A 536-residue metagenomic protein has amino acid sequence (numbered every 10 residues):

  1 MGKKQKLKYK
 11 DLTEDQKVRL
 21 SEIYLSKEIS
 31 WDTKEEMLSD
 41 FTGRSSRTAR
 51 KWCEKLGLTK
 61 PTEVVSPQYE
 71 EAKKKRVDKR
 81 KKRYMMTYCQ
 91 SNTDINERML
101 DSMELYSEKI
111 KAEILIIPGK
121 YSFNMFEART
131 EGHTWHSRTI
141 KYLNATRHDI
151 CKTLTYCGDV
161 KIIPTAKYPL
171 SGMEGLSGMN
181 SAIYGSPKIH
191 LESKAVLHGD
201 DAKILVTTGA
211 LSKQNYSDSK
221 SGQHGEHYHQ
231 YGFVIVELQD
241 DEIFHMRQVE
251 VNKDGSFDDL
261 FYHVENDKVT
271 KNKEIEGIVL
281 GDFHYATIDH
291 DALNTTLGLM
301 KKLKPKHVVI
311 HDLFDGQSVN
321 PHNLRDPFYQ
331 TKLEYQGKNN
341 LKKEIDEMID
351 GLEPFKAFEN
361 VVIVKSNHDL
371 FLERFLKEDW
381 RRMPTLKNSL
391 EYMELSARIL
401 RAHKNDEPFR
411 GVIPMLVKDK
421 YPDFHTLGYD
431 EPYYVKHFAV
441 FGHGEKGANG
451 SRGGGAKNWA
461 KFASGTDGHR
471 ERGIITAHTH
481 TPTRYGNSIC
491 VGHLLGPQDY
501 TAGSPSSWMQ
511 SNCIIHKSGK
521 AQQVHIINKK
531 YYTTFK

Functional and structural regions predicted by a protein language model:
G2, R50-P67: Short, solvent-exposed alpha-helical "recognition" segments
K10-D32: Short, amphipathic alpha-helical "recognition" segments used to contact nucleic acids or chromatin
S26-D40, L100: Short, charged amphipathic recognition helices of the HTH superfamily and cognate SANT/SANTA-like modules
S39-E54: Short, basic interhelical loop/turn and adjoining N-cap of the next helix at nucleic-acid- or acidic-partner-contacting
E63-I150, P169, I288-E407: Core catalytic region of metal-dependent phosphoesterases/phosphodiesterases, especially metallo-beta-lactamase-like
K152, F261-H290: Mobile, glycine- and charge-enriched loop segments and immediately flanking short secondary-structure elements within
L154, K161-E242, A439-Y532: Conserved beta-sheet core of the metallophosphoesterase superfamily
A210, E226, E378-G454: Active-site-proximal loop/helix segment associated with metal-binding centers of metalloenzymes
